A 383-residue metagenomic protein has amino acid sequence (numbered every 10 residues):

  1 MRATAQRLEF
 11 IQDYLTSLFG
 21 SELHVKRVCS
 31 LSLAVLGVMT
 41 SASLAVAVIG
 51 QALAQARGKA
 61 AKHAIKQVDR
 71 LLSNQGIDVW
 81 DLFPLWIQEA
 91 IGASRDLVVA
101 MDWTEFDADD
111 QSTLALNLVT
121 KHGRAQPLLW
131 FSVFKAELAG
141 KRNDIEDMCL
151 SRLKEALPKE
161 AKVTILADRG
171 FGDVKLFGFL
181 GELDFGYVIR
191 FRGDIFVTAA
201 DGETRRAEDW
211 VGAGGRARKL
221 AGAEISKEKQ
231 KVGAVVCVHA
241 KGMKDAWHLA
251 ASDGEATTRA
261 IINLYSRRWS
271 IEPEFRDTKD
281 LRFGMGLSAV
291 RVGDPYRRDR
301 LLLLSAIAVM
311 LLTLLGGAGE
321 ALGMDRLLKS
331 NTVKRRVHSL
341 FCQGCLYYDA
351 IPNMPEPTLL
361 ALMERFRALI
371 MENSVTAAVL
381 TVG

Functional and structural regions predicted by a protein language model:
M1-S43, F83-P84, S94-L97, A108 (+1 more regions): Single, function-defining residue in the core of a domain
M39, L53-A108, A167-D168, G181: Active-site- or DNA-interface-adjacent structural scaffold in DNA-acting proteins
S41-Q51: Short, charged amphipathic recognition helices of the HTH superfamily and cognate SANT/SANTA-like modules
Q111-L116: Short glycine-rich loop/turn motifs
